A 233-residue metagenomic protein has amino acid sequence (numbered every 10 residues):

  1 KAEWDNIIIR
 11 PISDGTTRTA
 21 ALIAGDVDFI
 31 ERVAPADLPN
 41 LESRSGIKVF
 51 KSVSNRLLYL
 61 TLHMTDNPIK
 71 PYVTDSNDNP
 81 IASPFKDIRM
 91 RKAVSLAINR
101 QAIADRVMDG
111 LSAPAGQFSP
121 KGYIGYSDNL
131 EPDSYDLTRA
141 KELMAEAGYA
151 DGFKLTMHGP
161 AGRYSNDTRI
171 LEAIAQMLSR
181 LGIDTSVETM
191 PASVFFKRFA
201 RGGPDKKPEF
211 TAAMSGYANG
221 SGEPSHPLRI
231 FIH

Functional and structural regions predicted by a protein language model:
K1-V107, Y123-H233: Extracytoplasmic/periplasmic ligand-capture domains
P114: Short, functional "switch" segments adjacent to catalytic/cofactor/reactive centers
S119: Flexible, acidic loop-helix segments that line cofactor/substrate-binding pockets
